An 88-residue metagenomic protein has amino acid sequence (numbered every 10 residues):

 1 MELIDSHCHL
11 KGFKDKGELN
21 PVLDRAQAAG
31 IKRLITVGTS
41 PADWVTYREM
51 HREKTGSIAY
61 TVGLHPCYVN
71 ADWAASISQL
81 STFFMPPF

Functional and structural regions predicted by a protein language model:
M1-F88: Mid-domain alpha/beta scaffold segments of enzyme catalytic cores
